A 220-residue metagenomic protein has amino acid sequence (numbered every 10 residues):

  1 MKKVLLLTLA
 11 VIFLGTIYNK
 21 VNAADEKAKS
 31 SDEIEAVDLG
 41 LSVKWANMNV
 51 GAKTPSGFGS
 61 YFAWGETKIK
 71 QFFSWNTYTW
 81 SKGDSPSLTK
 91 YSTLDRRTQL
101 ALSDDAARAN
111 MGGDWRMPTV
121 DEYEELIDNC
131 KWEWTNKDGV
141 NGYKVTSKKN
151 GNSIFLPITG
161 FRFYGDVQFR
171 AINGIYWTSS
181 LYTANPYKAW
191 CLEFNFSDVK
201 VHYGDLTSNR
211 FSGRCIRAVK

Functional and structural regions predicted by a protein language model:
M1-D25: Bacterial Sec-dependent N-terminal signal peptides
D25-K220: Conserved positions within compact, well-structured domain cores
